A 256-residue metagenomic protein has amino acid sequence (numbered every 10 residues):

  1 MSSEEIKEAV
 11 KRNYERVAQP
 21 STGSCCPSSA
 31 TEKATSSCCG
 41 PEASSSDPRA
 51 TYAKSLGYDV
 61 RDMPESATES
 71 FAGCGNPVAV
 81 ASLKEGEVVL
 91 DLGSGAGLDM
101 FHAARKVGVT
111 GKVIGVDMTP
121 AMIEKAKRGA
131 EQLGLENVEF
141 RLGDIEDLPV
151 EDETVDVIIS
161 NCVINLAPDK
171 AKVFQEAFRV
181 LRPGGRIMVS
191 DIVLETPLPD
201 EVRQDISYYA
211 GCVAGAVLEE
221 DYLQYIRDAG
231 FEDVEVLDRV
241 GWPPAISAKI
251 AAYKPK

Functional and structural regions predicted by a protein language model:
S37, E42-V88, H102-K106: Conserved alpha-helix/loop element of class I SAM-dependent methyltransferases that forms part of the SAM/SAH-binding
E85, E146-V157: A short acidic, Gly/Pro-enriched loop at the edge of an enzyme's catalytic core that lines a small-molecule cofactor
T119-A121: Conserved SAM/SAH-binding beta-strand->alpha-helix loop
L133-E146: Conserved SAM-binding strand-loop segment of SAM-dependent methyltransferases
A171-R186: A short glycine-rich, Lys/Arg-flanked "PGG" loop and its adjoining helix->strand segment in the class I
L194-V213: Short, glycine-/aromatic-enriched active-site segment of Class I SAM-dependent methyltransferases
A214-A229: Short alpha-helix
A229-K256: Core SAM-dependent methyltransferase catalytic element
